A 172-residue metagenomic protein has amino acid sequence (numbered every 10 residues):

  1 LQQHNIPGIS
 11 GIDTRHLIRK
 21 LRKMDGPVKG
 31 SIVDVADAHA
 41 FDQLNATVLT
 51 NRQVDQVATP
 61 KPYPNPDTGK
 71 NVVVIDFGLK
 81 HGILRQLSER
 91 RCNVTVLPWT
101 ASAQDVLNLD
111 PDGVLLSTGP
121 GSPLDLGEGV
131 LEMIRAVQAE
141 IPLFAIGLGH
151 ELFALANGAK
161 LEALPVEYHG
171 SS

Functional and structural regions predicted by a protein language model:
L1-L109, G121: RNA-binding accessory domains that recognize and position tRNA/RNA substrates
G113-S172: Cysteine-nucleophile active-site neighborhood
